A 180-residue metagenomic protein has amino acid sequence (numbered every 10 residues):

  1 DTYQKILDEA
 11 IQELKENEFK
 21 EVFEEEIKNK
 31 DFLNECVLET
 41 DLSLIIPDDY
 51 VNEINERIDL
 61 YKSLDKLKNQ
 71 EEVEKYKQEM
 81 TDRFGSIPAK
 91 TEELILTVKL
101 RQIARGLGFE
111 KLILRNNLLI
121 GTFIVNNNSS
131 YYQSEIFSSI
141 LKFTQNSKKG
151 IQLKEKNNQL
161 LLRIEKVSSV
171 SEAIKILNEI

Functional and structural regions predicted by a protein language model:
D1-I180: Accessory helical-bundle/CTD segments and flexible terminal tails appended to RecA-like ATPase motors
